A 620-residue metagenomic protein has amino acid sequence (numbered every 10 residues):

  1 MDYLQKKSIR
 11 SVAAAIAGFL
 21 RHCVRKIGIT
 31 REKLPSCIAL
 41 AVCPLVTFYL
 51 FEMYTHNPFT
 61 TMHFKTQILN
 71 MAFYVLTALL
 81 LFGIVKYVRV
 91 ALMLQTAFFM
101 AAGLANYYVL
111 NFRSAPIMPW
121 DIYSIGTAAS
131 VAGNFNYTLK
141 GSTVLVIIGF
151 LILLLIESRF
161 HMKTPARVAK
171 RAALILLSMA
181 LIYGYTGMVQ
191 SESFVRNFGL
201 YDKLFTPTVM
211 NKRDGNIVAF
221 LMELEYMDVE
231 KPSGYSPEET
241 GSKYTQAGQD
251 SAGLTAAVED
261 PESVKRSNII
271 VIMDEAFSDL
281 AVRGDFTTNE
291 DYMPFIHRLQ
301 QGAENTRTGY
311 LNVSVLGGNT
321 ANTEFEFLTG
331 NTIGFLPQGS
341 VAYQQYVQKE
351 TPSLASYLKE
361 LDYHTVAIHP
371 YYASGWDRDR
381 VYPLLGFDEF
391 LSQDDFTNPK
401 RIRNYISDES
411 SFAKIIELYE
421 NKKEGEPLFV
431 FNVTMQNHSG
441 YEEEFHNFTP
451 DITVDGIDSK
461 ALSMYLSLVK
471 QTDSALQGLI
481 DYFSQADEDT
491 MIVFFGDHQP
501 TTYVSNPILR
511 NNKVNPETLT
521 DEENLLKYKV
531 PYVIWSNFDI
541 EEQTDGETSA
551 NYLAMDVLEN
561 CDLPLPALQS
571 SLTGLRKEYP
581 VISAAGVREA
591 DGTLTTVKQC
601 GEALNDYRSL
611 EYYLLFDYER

Functional and structural regions predicted by a protein language model:
D2-M210: Transmembrane and membrane-interface helices of multi-pass, inner-membrane envelope-modifying transferases
R21-C37, T127-V131, V146-E192, G234 (+5 more regions): Solvent-exposed, charged interface segments at domain starts and junctions
R113, D121-G133, G141-L145, M222-E225 (+2 more regions): Short alpha-helical interface patches
R113-P119, Y137-G141, S233-A247, T320 (+3 more regions): General structural signal for secondary-structure boundaries
I122-I125, D214-F220, M293, A321-E324 (+1 more regions): Alpha-helix initiation and N-capping motif
T186-V271: Membrane-interface segments at or immediately adjacent to transmembrane helices that form the boundary between
A252-V264, M273-D274, D279-R620: Solvent-exposed soluble domains appended to multi-pass membrane proteins
